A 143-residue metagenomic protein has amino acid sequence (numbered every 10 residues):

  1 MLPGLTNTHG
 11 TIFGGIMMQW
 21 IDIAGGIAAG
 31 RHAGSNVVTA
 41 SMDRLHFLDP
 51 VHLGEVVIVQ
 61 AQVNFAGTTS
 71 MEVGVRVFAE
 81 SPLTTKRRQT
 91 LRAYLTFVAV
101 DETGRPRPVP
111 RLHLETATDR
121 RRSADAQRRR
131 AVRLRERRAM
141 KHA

Functional and structural regions predicted by a protein language model:
M1-M42: A positional/architectural concept
P3-G4, T8, G14-G15, Q19-W20 (+4 more regions): Generic structural "secondary-structure junction" signal
G26-M71, R88-A93: Hydrophobic beta-strand-centered segment that forms part of the acyl-chain substrate-binding groove
H52-L53, N64-A143: HotDog/MaoC-like acyl-thioester-processing domains
